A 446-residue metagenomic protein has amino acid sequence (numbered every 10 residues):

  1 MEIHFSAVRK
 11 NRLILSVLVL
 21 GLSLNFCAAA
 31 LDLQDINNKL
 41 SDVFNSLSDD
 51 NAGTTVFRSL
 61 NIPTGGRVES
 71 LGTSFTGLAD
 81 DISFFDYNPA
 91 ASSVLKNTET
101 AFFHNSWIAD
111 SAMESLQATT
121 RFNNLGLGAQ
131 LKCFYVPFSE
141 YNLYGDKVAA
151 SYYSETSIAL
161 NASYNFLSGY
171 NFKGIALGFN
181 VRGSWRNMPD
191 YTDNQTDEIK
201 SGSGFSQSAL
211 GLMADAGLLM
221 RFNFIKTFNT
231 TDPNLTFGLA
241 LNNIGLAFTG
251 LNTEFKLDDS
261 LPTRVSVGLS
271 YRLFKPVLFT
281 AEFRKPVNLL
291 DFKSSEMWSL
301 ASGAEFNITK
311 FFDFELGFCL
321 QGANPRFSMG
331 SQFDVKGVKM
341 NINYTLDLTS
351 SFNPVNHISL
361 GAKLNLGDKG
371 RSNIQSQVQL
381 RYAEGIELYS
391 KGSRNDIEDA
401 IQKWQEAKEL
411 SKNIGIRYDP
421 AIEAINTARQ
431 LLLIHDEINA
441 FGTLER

Functional and structural regions predicted by a protein language model:
M1-K10: N-terminal secretory signal peptides that target proteins for export/translocation
S16-N25: Bacterial N-terminal signal peptides
A29-G72, A112-Q117, R121-K391, E406-E409 (+2 more regions): Outer-membrane beta-barrel porins/channels
I62, N88-K96, W107, A118-N123: Outer-membrane beta-barrel pore proteins
T73-F75, E99-A109: Short strand-turn segments of transmembrane beta-barrel domains in outer membranes, especially the first one or two
D368-R371, I425-E445: Alpha-helical linker/edge segments of TPR/alpha-solenoid repeat scaffolds and analogous pre-/post-domain helices
